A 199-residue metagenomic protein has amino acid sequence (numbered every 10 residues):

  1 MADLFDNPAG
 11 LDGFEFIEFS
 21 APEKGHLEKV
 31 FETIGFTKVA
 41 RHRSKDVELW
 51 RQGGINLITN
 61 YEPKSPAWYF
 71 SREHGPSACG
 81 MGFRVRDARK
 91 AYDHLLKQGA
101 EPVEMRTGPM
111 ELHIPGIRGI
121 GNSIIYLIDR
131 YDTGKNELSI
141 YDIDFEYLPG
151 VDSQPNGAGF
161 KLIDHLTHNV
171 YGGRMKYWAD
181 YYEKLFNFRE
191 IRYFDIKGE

Functional and structural regions predicted by a protein language model:
M1-E146: An N-terminus-focused feature that recognizes amino-terminal "leader" regions
L11-P22, L148-E199: Surface-exposed interaction/gating patches
